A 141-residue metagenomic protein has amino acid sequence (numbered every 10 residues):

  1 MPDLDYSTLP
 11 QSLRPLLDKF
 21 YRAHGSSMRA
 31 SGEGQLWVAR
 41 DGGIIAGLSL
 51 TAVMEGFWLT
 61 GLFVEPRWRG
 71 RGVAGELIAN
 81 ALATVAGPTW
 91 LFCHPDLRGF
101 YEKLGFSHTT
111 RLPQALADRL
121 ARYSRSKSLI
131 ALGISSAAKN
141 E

Functional and structural regions predicted by a protein language model:
M1-S31, L36-V38, L112, K127-E141: Short amphipathic alpha-helix that is part of the acyltransferase structural core
V38, G43-A52, G56-F63: Conserved beta-strand in the GNAT
A46-S49, G75-N80, F100-K103: Hydrophobic, well-ordered beta-alpha structural blocks that scaffold small-molecule cofactor pockets
T60-G61, R67-R69, K103: Acidic/histidine-enriched, beta-strand-rich ligand/metal-binding domains
V64, G70-A83: Conserved acetyl-CoA-binding loop-helix of GNAT-fold acetyltransferases
A83-D96: Conserved GNAT acetyl-CoA-binding A-motif
P95-R122: Conserved active-site alpha-helix within GNAT-family acetyltransferase domains
